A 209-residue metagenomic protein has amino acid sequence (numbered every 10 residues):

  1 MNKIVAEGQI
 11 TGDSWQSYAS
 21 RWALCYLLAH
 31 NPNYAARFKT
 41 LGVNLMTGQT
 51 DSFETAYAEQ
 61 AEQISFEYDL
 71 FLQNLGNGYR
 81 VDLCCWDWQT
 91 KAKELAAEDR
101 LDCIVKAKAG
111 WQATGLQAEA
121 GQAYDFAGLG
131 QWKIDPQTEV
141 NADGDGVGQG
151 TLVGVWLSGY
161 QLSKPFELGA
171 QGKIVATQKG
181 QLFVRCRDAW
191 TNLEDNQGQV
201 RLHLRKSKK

Functional and structural regions predicted by a protein language model:
M1-D82: Acidic/His/Gly-enriched intrinsically disordered linker/tail segments that often contain short helix/coil "MoRF-like"
N77-K209: Gly-Asp-aromatic-enriched flexible segments
